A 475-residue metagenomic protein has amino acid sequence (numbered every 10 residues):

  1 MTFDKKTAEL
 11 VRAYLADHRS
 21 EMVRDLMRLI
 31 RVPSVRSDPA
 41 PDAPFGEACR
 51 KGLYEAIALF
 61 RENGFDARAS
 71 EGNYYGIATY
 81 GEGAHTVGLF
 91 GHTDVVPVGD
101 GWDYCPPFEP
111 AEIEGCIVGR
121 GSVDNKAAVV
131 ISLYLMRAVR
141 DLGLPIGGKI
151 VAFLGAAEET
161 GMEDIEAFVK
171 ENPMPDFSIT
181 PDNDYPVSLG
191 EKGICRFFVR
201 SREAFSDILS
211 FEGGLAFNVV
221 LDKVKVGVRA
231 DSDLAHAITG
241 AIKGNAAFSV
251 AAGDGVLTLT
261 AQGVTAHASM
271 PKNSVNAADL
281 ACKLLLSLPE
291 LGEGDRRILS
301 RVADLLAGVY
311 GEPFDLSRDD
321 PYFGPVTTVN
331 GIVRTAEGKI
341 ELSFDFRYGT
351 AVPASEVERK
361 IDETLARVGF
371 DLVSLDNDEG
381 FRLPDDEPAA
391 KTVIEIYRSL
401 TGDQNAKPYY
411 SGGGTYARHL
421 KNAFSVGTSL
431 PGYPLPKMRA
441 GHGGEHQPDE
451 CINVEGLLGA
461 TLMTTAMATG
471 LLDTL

Functional and structural regions predicted by a protein language model:
T2-R120, L142-I146: Acidic/His- and Gly-rich active-site-bordering loop/insert found across diverse amide/peptide-bond hydrolases
F3, Y14, A336, E395-Y397 (+1 more regions): Zn-dependent metallopeptidase/amidohydrolase metal-coordination segment
T86-L154, T160, N172, R439-E455: Active-site metal-coordination/substrate-binding segment of hydrolases, especially metallo-dependent peptidases
Y134-D141, C282-P289, A466-G470: Short glycine/serine- and small hydrophobic-enriched flexible loop segments
E159, E166-A351: Midchain, well-structured core segments that form catalytic/ion-binding scaffolds
S300-A307, V329-R334, D345-T350, D371-A390 (+1 more regions): A short beta-alpha structural unit
